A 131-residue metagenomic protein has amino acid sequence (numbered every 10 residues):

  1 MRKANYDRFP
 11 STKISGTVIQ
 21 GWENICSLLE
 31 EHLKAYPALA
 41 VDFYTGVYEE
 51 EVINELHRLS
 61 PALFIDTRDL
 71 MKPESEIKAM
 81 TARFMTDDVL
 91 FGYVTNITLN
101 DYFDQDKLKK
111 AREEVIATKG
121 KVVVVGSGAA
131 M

Functional and structural regions predicted by a protein language model:
R2-N24, E51, S60-K121: ATP-dependent small-molecule kinase phosphotransfer cores that center on conserved nucleotide phosphate-binding segments
I14-R58: Glycine-rich P-loop/Walker A and Walker A-like loops and their local beta1-loop-alpha1 context in P-loop NTPases
A40-D42, I65, V124-V125: Conserved beta-strand segments of the P-loop GTPase G domain that flank and frequently precede/overlap
G126-A130: Short, polar loop motifs at secondary-structure junctions
